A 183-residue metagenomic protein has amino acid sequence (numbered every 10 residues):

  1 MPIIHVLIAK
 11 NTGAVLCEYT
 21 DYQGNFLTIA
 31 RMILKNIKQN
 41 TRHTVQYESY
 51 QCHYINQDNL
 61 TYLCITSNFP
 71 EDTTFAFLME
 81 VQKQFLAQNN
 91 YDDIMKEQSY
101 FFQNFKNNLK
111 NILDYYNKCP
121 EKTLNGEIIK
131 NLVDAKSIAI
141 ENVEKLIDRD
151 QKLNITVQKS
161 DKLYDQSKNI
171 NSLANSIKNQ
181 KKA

Functional and structural regions predicted by a protein language model:
P2-I3, T12-A183: Acidic, low-complexity cytosolic segments
H5-L7: Generic short beta-strand
